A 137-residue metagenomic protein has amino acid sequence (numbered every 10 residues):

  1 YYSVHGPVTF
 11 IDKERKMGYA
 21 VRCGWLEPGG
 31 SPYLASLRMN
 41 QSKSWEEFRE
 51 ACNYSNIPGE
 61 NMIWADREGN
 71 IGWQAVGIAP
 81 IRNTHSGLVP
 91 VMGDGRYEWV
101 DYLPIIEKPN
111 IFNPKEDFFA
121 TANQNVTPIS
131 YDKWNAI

Functional and structural regions predicted by a protein language model:
Y1-I137: Mature extracytoplasmic enzyme cores
